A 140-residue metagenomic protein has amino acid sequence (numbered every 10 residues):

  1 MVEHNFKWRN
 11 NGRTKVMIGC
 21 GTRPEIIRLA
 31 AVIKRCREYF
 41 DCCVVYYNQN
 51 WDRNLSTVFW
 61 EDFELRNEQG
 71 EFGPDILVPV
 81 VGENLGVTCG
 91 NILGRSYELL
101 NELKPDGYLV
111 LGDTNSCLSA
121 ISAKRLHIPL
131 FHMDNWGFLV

Functional and structural regions predicted by a protein language model:
M1-Q49: N-terminal subdomain of nucleotide-sugar transferases
N11, Q69-F72, D106: Feature targets compositionally biased, intrinsically disordered low-complexity regions with long contiguous runs
M17-C20, E25-V32, F59, I76-V140: Active-site and donor-binding regions of nucleotide-sugar-utilizing enzymes
Y39-F40, E64, K104, H127: Glycine-centered loop/turn motif at secondary-structure junctions
D41-T88, R95: Conserved nucleotide-sugar phosphate-binding/catalytic loop shared by glycosyltransferases and other
